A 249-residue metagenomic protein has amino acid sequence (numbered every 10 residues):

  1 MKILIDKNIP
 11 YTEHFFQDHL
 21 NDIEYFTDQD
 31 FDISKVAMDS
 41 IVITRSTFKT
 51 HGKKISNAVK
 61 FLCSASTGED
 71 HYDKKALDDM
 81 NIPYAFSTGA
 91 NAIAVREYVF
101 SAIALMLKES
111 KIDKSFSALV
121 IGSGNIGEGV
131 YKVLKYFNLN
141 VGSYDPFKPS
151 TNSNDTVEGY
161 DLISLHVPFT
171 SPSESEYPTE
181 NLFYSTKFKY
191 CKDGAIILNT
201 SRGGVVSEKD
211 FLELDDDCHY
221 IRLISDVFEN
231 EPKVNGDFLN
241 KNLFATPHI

Functional and structural regions predicted by a protein language model:
M1-D39: N-terminal glycine-/charge-rich "phosphate-binding" loop or analogous flexible N-terminal tail
I5, V42-T44, S64, S164-L165 (+2 more regions): Redox-cofactor binding/interface segments in oxidoreductases and associated redox assembly factors
K7, R96, K114-K135: Glycine-rich adenosine-cofactor-binding loop
S40-K111: Phosphate/diphosphate ligand-binding glycine-rich loop within oxidoreductases
T50-K53, F147-G236: Rossmann-like adenosine-cofactor binding region
S56-F61, M80-I82, L139, K192-A195 (+1 more regions): A short helix->loop->beta-strand "cap" motif at the edges of active sites that frequently abuts
D78, F86-Y98, S171, E176 (+2 more regions): C-terminal helix-to-coil terminal segments
Y136-N152: NAD(P)-binding Rossmann-fold cofactor-contacting core
